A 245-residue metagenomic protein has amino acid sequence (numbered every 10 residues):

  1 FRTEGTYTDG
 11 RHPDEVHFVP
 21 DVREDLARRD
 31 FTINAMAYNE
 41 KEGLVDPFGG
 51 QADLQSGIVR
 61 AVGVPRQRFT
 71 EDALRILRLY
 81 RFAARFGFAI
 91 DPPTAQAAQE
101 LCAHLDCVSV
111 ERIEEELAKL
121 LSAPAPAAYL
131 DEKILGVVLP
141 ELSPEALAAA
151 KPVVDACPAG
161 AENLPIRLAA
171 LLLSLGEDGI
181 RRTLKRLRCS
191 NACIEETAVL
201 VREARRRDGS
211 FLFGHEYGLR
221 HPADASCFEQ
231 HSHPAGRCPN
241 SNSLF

Functional and structural regions predicted by a protein language model:
F1-F245: Catalytic cores of the polymerase beta-like nucleotidyltransferase superfamily and closely associated nucleotide
